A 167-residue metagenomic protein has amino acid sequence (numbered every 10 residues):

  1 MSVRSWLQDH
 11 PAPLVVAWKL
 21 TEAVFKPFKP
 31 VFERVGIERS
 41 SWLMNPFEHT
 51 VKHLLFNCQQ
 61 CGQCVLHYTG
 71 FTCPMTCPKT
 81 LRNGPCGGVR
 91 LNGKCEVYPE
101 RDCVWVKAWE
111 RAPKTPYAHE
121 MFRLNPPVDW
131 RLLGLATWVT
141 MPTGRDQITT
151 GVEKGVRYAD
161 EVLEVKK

Functional and structural regions predicted by a protein language model:
M1-M44: Polybasic, low-complexity association/targeting segments
V3, F32-K167: Metallocofactor- and cofactor-centric catalytic cores in central/energy metabolism, strongly enriched
